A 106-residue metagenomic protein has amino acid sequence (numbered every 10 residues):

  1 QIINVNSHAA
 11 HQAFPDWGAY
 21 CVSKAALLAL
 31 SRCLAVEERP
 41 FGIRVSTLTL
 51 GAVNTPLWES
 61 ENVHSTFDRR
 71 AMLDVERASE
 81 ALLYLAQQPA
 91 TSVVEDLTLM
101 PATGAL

Functional and structural regions predicted by a protein language model:
Q1, R44-S46: Structural signature of beta-strand start/N-cap positions in the alpha/beta core of ABC transporter nucleotide-binding
S7: Residue(s) in the substrate-gating loop at a strand-loop-helix junction that position the organic substrate next
Q12, C33-I43: Active-site-adjacent segment of SDR/Rossmann-fold oxidoreductases
Q12-G18, A71: Active-site loop immediately N-terminal to the catalytic Tyr-X3-Lys motif of short-chain dehydrogenase/reductase
Y20, L28: Catalytic tyrosine of NAD(P)H-dependent dehydrogenase/reductases that use a Tyr as the general acid/base
S23: Active-site helix of classical SDR
T47-L48, S65-L106: C-terminal helical subdomain
T49-E61: Short beta-loop-alpha junction of Rossmann-like oxidoreductase domains
